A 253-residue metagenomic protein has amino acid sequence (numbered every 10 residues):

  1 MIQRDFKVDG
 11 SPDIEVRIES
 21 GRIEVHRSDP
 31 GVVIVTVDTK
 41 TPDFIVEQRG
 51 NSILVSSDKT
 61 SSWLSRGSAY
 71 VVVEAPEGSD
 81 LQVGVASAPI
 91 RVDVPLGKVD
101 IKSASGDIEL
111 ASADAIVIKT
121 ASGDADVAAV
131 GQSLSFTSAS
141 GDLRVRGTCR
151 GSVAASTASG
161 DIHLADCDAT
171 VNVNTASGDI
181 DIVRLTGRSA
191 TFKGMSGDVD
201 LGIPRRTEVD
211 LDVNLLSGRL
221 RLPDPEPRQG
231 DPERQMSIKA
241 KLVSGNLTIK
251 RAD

Functional and structural regions predicted by a protein language model:
M1-D253: Intrinsically disordered, low-complexity terminal regions
